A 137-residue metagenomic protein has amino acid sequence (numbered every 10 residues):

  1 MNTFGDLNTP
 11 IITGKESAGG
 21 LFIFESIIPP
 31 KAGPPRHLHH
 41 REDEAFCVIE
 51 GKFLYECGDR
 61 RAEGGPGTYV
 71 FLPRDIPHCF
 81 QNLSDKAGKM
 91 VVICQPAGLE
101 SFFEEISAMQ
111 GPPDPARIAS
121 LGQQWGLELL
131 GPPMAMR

Functional and structural regions predicted by a protein language model:
M1-F22, P112-R137: A short, N-terminal "cap"/entry segment at the start of jelly-roll beta-barrel domains of the cupin/DSBH fold
L7, R41, R60, I76-P77 (+2 more regions): A generic "binding-loop/recognition-motif" signal
T9-T13, F24-H39: Conserved short histidine dyad/triad with adjacent acidic residue
R41-F53, G58: Glycine- and acidic-residue-biased ligand/ion/polar-headgroup-sensing regions
D59-P77: Short acidic-glycine-tyrosine-enriched beta hairpin
F71, C79, D85-S101: A short hydrophobic beta-strand segment most commonly corresponding to one strand of the jelly-roll/cupin
